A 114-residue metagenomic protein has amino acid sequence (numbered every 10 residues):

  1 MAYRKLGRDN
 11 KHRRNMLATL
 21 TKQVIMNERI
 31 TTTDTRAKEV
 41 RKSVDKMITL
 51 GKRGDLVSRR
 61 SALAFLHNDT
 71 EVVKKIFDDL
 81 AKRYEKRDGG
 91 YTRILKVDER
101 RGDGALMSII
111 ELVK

Functional and structural regions predicted by a protein language model:
M1-R8, H12-N15, T19-K114: Structured, basic alpha/beta domains of bacterial-type, RNA-associated proteins
